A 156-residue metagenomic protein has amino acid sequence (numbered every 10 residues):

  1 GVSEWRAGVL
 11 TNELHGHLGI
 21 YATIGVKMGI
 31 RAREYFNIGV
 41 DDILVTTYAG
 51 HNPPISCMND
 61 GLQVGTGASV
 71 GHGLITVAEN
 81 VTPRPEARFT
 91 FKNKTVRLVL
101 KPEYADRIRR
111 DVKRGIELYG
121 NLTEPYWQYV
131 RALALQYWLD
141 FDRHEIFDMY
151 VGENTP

Functional and structural regions predicted by a protein language model:
G1-L18, K27-P156: Non-transmembrane, aqueous-exposed alpha-helical and coiled segments at domain scale
